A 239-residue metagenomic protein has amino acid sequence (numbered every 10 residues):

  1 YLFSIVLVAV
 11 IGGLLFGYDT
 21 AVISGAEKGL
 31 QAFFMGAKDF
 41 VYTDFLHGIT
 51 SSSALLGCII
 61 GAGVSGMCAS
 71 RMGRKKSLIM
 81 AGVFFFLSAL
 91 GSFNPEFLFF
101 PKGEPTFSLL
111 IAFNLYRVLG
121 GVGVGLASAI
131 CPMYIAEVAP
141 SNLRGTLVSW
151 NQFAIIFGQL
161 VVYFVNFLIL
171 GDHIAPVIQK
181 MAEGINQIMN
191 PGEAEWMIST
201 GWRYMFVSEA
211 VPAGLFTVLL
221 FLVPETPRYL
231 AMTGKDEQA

Functional and structural regions predicted by a protein language model:
Y1-Q238: Transmembrane-helix signature of 12-pass secondary carriers
